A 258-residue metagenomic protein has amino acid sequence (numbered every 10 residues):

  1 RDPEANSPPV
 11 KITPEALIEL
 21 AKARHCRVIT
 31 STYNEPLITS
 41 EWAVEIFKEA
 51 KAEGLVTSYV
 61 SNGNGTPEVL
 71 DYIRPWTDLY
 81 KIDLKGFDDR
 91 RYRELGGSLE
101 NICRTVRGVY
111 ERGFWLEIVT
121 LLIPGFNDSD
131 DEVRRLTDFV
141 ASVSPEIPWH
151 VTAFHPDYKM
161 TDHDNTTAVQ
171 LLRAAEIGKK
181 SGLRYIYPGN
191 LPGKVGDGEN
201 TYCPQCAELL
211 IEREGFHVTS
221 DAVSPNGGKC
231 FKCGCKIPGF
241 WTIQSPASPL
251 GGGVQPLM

Functional and structural regions predicted by a protein language model:
R1-P9, I237-T242: Canonical Radical SAM [4Fe-4S] cluster-binding loop centered on the CxxxCxxC motif and its immediate flanking residues
P9-V169, A174-I177: Conserved AdoMet/S-adenosylmethionine-binding subsite of the radical SAM
D130-M258: Auxiliary Fe-S-binding modules of radical SAM enzymes
